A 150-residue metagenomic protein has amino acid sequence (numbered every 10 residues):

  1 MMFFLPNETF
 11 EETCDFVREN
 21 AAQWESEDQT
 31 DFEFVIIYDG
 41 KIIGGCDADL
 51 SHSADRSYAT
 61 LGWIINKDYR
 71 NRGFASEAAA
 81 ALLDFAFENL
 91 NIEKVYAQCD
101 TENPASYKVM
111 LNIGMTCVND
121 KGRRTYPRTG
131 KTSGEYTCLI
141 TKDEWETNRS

Functional and structural regions predicted by a protein language model:
M1, F10, S26-Q29, V95: Secondary-structure boundary/capping residues
M1-A21: Conserved GNAT-fold acetyl-CoA-binding loop/helix
F4, E19-E27, D49-A54: Charged, low-complexity, helix/coiled-coil-prone segments
E8-E12, F32, E102: Short, conserved alpha-helical segments within structured domains
N20-V35, G44: A short helix-loop-beta-strand connector motif used in the catalytic cores of GNAT acetyltransferases and, in some
V35-S150: Acyl-donor (CoA/ACP) binding surface of acyl/acetyltransferases
